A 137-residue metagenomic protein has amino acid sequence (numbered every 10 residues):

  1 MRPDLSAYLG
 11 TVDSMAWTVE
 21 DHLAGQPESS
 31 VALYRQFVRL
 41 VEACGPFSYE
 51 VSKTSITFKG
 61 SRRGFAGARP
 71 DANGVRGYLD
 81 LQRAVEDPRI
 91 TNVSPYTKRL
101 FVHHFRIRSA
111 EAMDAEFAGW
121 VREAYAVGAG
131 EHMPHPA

Functional and structural regions predicted by a protein language model:
M1-A137: Charge-dense, helix-prone N-terminal extensions
